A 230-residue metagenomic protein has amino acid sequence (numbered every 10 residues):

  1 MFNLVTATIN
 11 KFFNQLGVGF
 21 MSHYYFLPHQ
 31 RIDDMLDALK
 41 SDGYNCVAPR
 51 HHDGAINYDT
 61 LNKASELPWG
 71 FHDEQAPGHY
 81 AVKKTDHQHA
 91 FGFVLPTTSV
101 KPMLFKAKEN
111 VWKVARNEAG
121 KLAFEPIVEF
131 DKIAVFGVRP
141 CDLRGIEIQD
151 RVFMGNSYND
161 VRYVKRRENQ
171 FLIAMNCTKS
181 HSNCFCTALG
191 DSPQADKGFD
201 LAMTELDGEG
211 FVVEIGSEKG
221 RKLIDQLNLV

Functional and structural regions predicted by a protein language model:
T6-T8: Ala/Thr-enriched low-complexity intrinsically disordered regions
F20-V230: Iron-sulfur-associated redox domains of electron-transfer enzymes in respiratory and anaerobic energy metabolism
